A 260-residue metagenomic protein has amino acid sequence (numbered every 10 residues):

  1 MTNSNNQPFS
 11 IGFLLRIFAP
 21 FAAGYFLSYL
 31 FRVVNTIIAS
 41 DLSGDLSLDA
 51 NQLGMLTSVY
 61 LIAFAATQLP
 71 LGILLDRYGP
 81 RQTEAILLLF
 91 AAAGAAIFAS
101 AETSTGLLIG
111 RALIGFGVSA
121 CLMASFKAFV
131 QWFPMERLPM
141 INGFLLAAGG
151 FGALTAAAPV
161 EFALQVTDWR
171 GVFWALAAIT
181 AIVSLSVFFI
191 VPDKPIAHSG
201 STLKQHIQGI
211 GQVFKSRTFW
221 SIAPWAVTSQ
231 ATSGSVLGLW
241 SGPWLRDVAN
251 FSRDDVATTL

Functional and structural regions predicted by a protein language model:
T2-S10, P192-A223: Juxtamembrane intracellular "pre-TM" segments in multi-pass secondary transporters
R16-A50, V236-G242: Extracytoplasmic
V33, L61-L69, A153-L154: Residue-level signature of mid-helix packing/kink "hotspots" within the transmembrane helices of 12-pass Major
N35-T36, T218-L260: Extracytoplasmic gate region of multi-pass secondary transporters
A66-T105: Conserved MFS/SLC helix-loop-helix module at the cytosolic interface between two early adjacent transmembrane helices
T105-R111, S221-I222: Short hydrophobic/alpha-helical segments at membrane-entry points of transmembrane helices in Major Facilitator
G110-A148: Cytoplasmic helix-loop-helix junction between adjacent transmembrane helices in 12-TM secondary transporters
L145-V191: Helix-loop-helix hairpin linking two adjacent transmembrane segments in secondary transporters
